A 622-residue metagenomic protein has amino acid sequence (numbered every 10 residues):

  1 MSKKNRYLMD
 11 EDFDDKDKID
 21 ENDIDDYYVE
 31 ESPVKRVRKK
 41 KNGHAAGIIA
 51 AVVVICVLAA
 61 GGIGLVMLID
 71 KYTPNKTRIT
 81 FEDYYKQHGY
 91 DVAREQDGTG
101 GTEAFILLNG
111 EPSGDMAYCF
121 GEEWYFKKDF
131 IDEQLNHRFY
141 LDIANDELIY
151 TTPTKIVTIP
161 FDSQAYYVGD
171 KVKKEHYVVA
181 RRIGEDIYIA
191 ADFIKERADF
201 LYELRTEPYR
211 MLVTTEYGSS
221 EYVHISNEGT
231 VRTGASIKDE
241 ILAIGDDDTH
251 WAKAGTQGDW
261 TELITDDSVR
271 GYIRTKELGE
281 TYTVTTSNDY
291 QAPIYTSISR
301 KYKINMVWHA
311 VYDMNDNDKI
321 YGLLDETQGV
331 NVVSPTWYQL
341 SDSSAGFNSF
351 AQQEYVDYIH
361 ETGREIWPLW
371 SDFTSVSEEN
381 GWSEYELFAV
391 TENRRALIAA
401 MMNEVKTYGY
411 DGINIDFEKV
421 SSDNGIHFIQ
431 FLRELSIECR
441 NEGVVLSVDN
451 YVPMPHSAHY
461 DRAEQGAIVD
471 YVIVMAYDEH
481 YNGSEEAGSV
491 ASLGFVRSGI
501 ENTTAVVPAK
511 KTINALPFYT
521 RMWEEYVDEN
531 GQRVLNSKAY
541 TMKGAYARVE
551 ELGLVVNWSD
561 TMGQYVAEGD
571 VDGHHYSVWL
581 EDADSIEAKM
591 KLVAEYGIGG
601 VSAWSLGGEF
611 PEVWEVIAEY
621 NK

Functional and structural regions predicted by a protein language model:
M1-N42: N-terminal targeting leaders characterized by basic, low-complexity, disordered sequences that direct proteins
N5, M9-E11, K41-Q257, G279 (+1 more regions): Primary recognition of N-terminal secretory signal peptides and signal-anchoring hydrophobic helices
Y150, D248, T261-D266, I273-R274: SH3/SH3-like beta-barrel fold
T285-R395: Glycan-recognition patch characteristic of GH18 chitinases/ENGases and related GlcNAc/peptidoglycan-binding proteins
N288, S375-S377, S383, T520-K589 (+1 more regions): Glycan-binding loop/region signatures in secreted carbohydrate-active enzymes
N305-H309, N331-P335, I366-W370, I413-I415 (+5 more regions): Hydrophobic faces of well-ordered beta-strands that scaffold small-molecule active sites in alpha/beta enzyme cores
D316-S341, A400-I413, K589-G600: Catalytic domains of carbohydrate-active enzymes, especially glycoside hydrolases
S343-F350, A399, G425-V549: Substrate-binding surface in catalytic domains of secreted glycosidases
